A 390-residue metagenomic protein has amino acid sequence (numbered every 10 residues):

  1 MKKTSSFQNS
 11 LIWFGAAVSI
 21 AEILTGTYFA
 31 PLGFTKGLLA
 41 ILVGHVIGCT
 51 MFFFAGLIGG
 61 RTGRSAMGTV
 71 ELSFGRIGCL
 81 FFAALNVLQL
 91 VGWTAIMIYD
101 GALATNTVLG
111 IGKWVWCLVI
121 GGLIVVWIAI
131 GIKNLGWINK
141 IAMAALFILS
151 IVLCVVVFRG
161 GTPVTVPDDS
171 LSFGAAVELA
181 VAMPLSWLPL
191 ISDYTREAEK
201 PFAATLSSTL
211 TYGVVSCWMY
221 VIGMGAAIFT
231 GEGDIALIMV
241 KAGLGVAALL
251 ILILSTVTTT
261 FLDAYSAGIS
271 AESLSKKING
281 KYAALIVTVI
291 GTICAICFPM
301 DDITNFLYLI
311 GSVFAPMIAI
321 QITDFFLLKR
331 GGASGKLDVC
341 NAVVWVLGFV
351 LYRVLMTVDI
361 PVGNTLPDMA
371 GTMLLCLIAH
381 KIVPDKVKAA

Functional and structural regions predicted by a protein language model:
M1-K36, N134, I151, S172-V177 (+3 more regions): Membrane-interface "cap" regions at the ends of multi-pass membrane proteins
K3, A319-A390: C-terminal membrane-solvent junction of multi-pass transporters and transport-like membrane proteins
I12-A16, F82-V87, V108-I130, A144-C154 (+3 more regions): Transmembrane alpha-helical segments of multi-pass small-molecule transport proteins
T27-G56, G78, P367, G371: Extracellular loop-to-transmembrane helix junctions
L42-F74, F81-V87, H380-K386: Juxtamembrane transmembrane-helix boundary signature
G78-I111, V257-S273: Hydrophobic transmembrane alpha-helices that form the core helical bundles of multi-pass secondary transporters
I111, I128, L135, A144-S170 (+5 more regions): Hydrophobic alpha-helical segments and their helix-loop junctions in multi-pass secondary transporters
V115-V157, P167-D168, T205-Y212, L307-A319 (+1 more regions): Membrane-interface loop-to-helix entry segments
